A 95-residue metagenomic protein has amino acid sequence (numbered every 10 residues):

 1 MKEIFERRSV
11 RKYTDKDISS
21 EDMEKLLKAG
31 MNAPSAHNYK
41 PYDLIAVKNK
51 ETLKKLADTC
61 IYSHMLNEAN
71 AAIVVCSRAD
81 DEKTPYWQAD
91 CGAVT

Functional and structural regions predicted by a protein language model:
M1-D22: Specificity-determining recognition surfaces
D22, L27-K28, N32-V94: Glycine/small-residue-rich phosphate/adenosyl-binding loop
